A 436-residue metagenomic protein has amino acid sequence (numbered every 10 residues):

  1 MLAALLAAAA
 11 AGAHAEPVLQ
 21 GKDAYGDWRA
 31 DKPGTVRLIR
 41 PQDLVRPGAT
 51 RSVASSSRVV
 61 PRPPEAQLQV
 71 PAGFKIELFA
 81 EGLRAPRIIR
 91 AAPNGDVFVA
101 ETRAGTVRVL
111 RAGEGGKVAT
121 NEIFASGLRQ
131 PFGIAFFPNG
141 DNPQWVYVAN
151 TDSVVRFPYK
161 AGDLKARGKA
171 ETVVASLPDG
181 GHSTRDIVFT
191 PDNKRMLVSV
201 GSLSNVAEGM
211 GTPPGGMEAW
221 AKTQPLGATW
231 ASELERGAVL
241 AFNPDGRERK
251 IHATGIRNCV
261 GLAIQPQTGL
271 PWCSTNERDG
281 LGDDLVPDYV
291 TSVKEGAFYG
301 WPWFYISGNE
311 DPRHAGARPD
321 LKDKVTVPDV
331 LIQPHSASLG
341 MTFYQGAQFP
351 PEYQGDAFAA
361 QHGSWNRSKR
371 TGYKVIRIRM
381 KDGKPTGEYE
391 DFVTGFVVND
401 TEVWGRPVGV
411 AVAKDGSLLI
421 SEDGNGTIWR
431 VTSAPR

Functional and structural regions predicted by a protein language model:
P17-P71, P143, T184, S202-K250 (+4 more regions): Beta-propeller domain segments
K75, A85, P93, R103 (+11 more regions): Beta-rich catalytic cores
L78-L83, I123-R129, V173-D179, I251-G255 (+3 more regions): Surface loop/turn motifs at the tips and blade-to-blade linkers of beta-strand repeat domains
G82-R87, T106-N139: Blade-loop segments of beta-propeller domains
T120-N121, Q130-P131, A135-F137, Q144 (+5 more regions): Asp-box/WD-like beta-propeller blade repeats and closely related beta-sheet repeat scaffolds
